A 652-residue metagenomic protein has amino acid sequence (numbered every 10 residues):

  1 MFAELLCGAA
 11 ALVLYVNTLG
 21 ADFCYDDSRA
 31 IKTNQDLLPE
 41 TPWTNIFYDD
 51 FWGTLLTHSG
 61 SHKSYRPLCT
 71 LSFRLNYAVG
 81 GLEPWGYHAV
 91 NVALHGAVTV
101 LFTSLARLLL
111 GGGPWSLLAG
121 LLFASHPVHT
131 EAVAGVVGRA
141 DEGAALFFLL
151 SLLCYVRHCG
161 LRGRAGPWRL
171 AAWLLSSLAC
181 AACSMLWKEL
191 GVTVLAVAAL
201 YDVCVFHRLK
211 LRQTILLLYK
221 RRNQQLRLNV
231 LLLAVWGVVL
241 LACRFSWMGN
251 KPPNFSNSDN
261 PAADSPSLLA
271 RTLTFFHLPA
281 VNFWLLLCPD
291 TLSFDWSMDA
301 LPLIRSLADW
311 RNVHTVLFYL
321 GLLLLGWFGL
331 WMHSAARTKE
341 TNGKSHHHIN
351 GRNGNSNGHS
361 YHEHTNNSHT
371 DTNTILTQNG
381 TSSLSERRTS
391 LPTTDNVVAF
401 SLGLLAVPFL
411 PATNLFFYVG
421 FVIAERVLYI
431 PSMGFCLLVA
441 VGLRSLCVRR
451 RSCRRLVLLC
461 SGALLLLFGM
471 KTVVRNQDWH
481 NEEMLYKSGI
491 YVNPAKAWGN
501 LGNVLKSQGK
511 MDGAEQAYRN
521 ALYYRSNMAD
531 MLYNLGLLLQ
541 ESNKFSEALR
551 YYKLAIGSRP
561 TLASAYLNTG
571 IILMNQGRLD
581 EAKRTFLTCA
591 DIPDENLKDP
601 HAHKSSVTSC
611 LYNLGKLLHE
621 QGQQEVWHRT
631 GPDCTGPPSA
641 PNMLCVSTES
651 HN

Functional and structural regions predicted by a protein language model:
M1-Y551, G557-I571, N575, T608 (+1 more regions): Polytopic membrane enzymes that build or remodel cell-surface glycoconjugates and lipids
W479, K583-L587: Helix-turn-helix repeat elements of alpha-solenoid scaffolds
V492, Y524, S558, I592 (+3 more regions): Structural marker of alpha-solenoid helical repeat scaffolds
K604-C610, L617-N652: Terminal, low-structured helical/coil segments at or just beyond the last alpha-helical repeat
